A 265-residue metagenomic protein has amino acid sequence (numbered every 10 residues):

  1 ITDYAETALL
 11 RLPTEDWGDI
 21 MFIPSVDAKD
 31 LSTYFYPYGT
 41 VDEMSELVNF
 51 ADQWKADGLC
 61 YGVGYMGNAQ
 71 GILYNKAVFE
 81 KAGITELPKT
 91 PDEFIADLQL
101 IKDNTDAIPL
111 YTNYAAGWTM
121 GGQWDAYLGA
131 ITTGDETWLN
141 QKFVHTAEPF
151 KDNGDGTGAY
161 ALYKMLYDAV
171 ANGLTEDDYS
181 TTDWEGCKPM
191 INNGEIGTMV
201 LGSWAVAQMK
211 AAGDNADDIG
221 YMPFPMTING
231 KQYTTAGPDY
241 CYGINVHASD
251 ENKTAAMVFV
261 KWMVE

Functional and structural regions predicted by a protein language model:
I1, A82-E86, Y167-T182, E195 (+1 more regions): A local structural motif
I1-N49, Q53, A77-K89, P189-M190 (+2 more regions): Extracytoplasmic "Venus flytrap"/periplasmic binding protein-like
F22-V26, W184, L201-V206, P238-Y240: Beta->alpha turn/N-cap motifs
I23-Q70, E80, I95, D103-T105 (+2 more regions): Hinge/lid segment of periplasmic solute-binding proteins
P37-D52, G129-A161, A211-G213, M226-T234: Short, solvent-exposed loop/beta-turn-alpha elements that line the ligand-binding surface or hinge of extracytoplasmic
G58, E80-T85, N172, A211-E265: Extracytoplasmic/periplasmic substrate-recognition and gating elements
Y61-Y65, Q70, I95-E148, I196: Extracytoplasmic/periplasmic solute-binding protein
L98-Q99, F143-Y179: Glycine-centered hinge/linker elements that transmit conformational signals in sensory and ligand-binding systems
